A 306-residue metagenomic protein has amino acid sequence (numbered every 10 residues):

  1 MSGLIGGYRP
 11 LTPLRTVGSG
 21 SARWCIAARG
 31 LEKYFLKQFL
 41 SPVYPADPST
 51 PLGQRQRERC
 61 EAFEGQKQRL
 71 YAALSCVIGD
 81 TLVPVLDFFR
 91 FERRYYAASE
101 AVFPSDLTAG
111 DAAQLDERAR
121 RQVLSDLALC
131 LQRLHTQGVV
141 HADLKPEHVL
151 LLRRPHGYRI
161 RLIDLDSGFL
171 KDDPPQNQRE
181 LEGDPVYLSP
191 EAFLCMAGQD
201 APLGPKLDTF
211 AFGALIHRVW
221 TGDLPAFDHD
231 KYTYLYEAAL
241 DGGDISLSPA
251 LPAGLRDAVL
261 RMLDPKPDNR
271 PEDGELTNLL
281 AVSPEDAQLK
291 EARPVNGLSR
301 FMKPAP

Functional and structural regions predicted by a protein language model:
S2-L31: ATP-binding glycine-rich phosphate-binding loop
R23-Q68, A72: ATP-binding glycine-rich loop module of kinase domains
P84-Y95: Short beta-strand micro-motifs within the conserved protein kinase catalytic domain, predominantly in the N-lobe
V123-L124: Activation segment signature within eukaryotic-like protein kinase domains
H135-L152: Catalytic-loop of the protein kinase fold
R153-P185: Activation segment/activation loop of eukaryotic-type protein kinase catalytic domains
L263-E275: A conserved short helix/loop substructure at the end of the activation segment of eukaryotic-like protein kinase domains
